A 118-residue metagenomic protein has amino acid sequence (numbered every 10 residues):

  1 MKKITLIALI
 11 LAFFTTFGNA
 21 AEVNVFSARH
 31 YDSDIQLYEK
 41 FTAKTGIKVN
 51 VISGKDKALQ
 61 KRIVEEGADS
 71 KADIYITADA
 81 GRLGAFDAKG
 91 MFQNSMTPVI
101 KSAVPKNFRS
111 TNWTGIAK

Functional and structural regions predicted by a protein language model:
T5-T16: Bacterial N-terminal signal peptides
T15-T16, I63, F86, F92: Residues in and immediately flanking transmembrane alpha helices
G18, V23, Q93: A broad, low-specificity signal marking well-ordered, structured residues that form hydrophobic/aromatic
A21-A85: Early extracytoplasmic/lumenal segment of secretory-pathway proteins
T42-A43, A88-N94: Glycine-rich, phosphate-binding/catalytic loops in enzymes
S70-Y75, Q93-K118: A structural signal for short loop-to-beta-strand junctions that line the ligand-binding cleft of periplasmic/secreted
